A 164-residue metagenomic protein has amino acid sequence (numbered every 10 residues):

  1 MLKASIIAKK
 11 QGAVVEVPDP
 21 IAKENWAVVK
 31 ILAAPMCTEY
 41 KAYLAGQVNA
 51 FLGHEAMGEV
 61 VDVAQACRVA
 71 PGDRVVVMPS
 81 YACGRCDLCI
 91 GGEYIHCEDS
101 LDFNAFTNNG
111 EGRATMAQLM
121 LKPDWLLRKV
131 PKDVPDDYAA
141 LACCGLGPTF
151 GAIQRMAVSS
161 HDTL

Functional and structural regions predicted by a protein language model:
M1-A4, A27: Short structural boundary motif marking the start of a folded domain
A4-G12: Extracellular beta-rich ligand/substrate-recognition surface
V14-E16, L119: Well-ordered beta-strand positions in beta-sheet-rich domains
V17, V63-A64, I153, L164: A structural connector/turn signal
D19-P35, Y43-I90, P131-D133: Glycine-rich beta-strand-centered segment in the early N-terminal region that forms part of a ligand/cofactor-binding
T38: Helix-loop element at the rim of GNAT/NAT acetyltransferase active sites that forms part of the acceptor-substrate
A42, C83-L164: NAD(P)H dinucleotide-binding glycine-rich loop of Rossmann-like/cofactor-binding domains, especially the beta1-alpha1
